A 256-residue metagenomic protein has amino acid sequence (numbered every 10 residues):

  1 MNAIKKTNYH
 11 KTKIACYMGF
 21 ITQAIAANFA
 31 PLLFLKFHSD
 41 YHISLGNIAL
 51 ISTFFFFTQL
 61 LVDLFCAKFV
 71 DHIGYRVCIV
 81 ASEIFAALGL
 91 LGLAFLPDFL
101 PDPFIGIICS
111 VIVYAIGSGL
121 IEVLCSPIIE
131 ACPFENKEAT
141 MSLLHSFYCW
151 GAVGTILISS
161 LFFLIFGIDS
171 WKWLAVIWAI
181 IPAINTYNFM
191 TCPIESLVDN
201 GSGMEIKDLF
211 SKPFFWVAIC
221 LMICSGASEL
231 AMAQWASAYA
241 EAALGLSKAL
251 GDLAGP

Functional and structural regions predicted by a protein language model:
M1-H10, I194-A218: Juxtamembrane intracellular "pre-TM" segments in multi-pass secondary transporters
K11-I43, D63, S126, M232-S237: Extracytoplasmic
A30-F34, K212-P256: Extracytoplasmic gate region of multi-pass secondary transporters
L50-K68, P256: Central cavity-lining transmembrane alpha-helices of secondary-active solute carriers, predominantly the Major
R76-I79, I107: Primarily marks hydrophobic transmembrane alpha-helices of the MFS/SLC 12-helix fold
I84-P101: C-terminal ends and interior cores of transmembrane alpha-helices in multi-pass membrane transporters/permeases
S110-S146: Cytoplasmic helix-loop-helix junction between adjacent transmembrane helices in 12-TM secondary transporters
E135-N136, T140-I194: Helix-loop-helix hairpin linking two adjacent transmembrane segments in secondary transporters
